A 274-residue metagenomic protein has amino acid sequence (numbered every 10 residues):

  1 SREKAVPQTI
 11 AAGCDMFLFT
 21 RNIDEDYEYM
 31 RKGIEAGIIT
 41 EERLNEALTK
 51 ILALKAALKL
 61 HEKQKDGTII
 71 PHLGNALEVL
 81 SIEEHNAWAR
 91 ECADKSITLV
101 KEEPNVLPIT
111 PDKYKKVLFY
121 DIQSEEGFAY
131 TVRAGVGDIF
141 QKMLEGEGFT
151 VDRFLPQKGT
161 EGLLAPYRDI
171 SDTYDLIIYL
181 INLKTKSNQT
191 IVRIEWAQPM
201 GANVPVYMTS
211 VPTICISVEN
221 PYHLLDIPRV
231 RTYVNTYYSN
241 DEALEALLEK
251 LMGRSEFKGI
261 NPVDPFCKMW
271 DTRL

Functional and structural regions predicted by a protein language model:
R2-L274: Preference for extracellular/luminal or secreted protein segments
